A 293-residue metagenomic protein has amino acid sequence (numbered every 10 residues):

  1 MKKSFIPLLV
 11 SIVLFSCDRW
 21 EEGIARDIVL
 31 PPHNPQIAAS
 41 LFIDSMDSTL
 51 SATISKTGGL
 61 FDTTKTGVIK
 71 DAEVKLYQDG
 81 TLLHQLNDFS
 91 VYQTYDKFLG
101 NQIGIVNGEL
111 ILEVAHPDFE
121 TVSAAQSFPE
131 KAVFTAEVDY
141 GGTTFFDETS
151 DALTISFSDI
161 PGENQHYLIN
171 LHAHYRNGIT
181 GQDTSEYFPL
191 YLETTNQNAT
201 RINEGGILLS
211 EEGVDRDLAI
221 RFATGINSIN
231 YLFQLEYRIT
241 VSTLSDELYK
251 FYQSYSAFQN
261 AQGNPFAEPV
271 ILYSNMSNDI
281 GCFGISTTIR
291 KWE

Functional and structural regions predicted by a protein language model:
M1-S4: Positively charged n-region of N-terminal signal peptides that target proteins for export
L14-S16: C-terminal motif of bacterial Sec signal peptides marking the signal peptidase cleavage site
D18-E293: A sequence/structural signal for flexible, mid-protein segments enriched in small/helix-disrupting residues
